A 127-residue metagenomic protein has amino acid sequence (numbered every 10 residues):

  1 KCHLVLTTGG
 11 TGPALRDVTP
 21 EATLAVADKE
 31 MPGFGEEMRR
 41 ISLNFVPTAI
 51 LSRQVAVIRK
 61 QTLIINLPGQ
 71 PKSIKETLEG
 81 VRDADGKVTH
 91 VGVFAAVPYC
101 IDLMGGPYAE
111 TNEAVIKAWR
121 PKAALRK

Functional and structural regions predicted by a protein language model:
K1-K127: Non-catalytic beta/alpha edge segments that cap or flank active sites
